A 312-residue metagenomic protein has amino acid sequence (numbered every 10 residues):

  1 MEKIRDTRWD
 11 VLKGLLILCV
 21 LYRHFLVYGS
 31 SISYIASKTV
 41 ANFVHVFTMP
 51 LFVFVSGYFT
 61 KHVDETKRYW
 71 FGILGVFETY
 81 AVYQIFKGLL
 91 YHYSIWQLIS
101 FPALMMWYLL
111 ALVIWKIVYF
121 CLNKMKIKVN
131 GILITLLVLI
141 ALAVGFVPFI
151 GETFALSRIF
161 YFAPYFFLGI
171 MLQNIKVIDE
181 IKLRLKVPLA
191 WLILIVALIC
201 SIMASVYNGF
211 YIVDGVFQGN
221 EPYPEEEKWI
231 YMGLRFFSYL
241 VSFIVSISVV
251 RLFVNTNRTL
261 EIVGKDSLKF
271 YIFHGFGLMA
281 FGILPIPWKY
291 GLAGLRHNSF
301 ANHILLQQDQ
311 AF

Functional and structural regions predicted by a protein language model:
M1-F312: Alpha-helical transmembrane segments and their immediate juxtamembrane cytosolic regions
